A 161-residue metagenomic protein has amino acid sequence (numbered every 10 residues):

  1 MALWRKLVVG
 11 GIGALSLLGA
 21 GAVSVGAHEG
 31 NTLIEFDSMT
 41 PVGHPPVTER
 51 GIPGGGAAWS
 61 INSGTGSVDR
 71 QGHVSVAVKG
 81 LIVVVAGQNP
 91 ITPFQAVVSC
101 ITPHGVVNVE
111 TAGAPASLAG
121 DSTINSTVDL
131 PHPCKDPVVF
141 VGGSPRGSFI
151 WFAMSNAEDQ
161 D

Functional and structural regions predicted by a protein language model:
M1-G11: Bacterial N-terminal signal peptides that target proteins for export
L17-V25: C-terminal segment of classical bacterial N-terminal signal peptides
H28-G72: Transition segment at domain starts
D69-H73, I101-H104, P131-C134: A short, structured loop/turn motif at beta-sheet edges
V74-G80: Beta-strand cores of secreted/periplasmic/IMS beta-sandwich domains, seen most often in copper-related folds
G80-G87: Short amphipathic, basic-aromatic surface patches that mediate peripheral association with negatively charged
Q88-H104: Extended low-complexity, serine/threonine- and proline-enriched intrinsically disordered segments
G105-D161: Helix-rich interaction surfaces within compact, conserved domain-sized segments that mediate assembly or partner
